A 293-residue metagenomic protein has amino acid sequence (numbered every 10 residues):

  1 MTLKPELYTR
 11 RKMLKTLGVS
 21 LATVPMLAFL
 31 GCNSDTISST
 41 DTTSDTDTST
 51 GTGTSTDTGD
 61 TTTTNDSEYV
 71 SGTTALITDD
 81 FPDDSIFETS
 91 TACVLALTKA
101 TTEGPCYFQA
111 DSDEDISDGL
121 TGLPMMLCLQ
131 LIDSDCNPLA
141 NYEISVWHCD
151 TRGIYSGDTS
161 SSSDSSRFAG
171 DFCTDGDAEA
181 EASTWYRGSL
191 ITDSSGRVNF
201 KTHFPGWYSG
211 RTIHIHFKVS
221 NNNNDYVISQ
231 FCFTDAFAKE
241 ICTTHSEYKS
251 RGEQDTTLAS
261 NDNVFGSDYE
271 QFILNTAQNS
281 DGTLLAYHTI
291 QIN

Functional and structural regions predicted by a protein language model:
M1-L30: N-terminal secretory signal peptides
T16, F29, S49-G51, D57 (+5 more regions): Intrinsically disordered, low-complexity segments enriched in small/polar residues
F29-T40: Bacterial lipoprotein signal-peptidase II cleavage site
S38, G266, Q271-N293: C-terminal, well-folded lobe of enzymatic/effector domains
S38-T64: Ser/Thr-rich, Pro/Gly/Ala-heavy low-complexity intrinsically disordered linkers and tails of secreted extracellular
T63-D268, Q291-I292: Beta-strand-dominated extracellular/periplasmic modules and repeats in secreted or surface-exposed proteins
